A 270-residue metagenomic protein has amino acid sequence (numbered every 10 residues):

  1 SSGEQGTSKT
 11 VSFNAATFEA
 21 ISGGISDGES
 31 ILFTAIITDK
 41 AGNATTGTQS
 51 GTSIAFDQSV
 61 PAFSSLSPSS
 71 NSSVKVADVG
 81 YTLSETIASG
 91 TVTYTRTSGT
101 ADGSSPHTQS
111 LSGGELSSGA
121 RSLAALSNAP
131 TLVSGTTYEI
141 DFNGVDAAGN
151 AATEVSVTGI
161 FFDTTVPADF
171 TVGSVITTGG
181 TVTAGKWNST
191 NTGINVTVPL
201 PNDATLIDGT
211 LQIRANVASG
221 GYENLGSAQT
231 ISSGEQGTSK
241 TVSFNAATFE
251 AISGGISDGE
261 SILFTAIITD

Functional and structural regions predicted by a protein language model:
S1-G6, T10-N14, G103-L116, Y222-Q236 (+1 more regions): Solvent-exposed serine/threonine-rich low-complexity stretches and specific carbohydrate-binding patches
K9-E29, L116-T136, T241-G259: Signal that preferentially marks extracellular ectodomain short beta-strand elements of beta-sandwich modules
L32-T38, E139-V145, L263-T269: Extracellular recognition modules
I37-D39, T82-I87, D146, V196-L206 (+1 more regions): Extracellular acidic, Ser/Thr/Pro-rich low-complexity tracts
D39, S50-P61, D146, S156-T177 (+1 more regions): Flexible, low-complexity linkers/stalks enriched in Thr/Pro that connect modular domains
S64-V74, F170-G185: Short, solvent-exposed loop/edge segments of extracellular or virion-exposed proteins
K75-V79, T192-V196: Structural beta-strand segments of beta-rich domains
L83-S104, P201-Y222: Solvent-exposed loop/turn segments flanking beta-strands in beta-repeat/beta-sandwich domains
